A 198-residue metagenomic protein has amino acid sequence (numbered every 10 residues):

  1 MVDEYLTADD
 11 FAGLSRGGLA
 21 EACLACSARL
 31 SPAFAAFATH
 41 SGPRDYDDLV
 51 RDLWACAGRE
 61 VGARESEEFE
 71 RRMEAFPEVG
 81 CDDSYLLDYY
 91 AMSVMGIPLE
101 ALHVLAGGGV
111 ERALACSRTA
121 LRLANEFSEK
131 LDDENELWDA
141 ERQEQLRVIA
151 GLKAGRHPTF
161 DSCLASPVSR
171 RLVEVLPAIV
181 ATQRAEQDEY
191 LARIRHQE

Functional and structural regions predicted by a protein language model:
V2-A154, T159: Structured binding/interaction patches within domain cores
V148-E198: Charge-dense, extended regions
